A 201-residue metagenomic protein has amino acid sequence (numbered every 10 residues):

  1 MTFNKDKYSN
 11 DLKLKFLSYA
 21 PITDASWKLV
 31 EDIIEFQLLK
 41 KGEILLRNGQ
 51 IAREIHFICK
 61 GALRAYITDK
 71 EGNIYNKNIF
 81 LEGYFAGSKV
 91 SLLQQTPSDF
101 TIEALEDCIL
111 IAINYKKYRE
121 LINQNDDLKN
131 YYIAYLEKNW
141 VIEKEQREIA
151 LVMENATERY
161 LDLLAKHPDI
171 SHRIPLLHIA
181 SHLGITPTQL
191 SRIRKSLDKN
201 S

Functional and structural regions predicted by a protein language model:
M1-E35: Cyclic nucleotide-binding regulatory module and flanking cytosolic helices
M1-Y8, E43-I55, I109, H178-T186: Short N-terminal helix-initiation segments at or just after the protein's N-terminus
Q37-L39, F80: Hydrophobic residues at beta-strand termini and immediately following loops that shape nucleotide-binding pockets
I44-A104: Cyclic nucleotide-binding regulatory domains
E103-P187: Polybasic "coupling" helices that flank or enter modular domains
Y160, N200-S201: Short, Lys/Arg-enriched C-terminal cap helix and immediately downstream tail that follows
L190, R194-L197: DNA major-groove recognition helix of helix-turn-helix
